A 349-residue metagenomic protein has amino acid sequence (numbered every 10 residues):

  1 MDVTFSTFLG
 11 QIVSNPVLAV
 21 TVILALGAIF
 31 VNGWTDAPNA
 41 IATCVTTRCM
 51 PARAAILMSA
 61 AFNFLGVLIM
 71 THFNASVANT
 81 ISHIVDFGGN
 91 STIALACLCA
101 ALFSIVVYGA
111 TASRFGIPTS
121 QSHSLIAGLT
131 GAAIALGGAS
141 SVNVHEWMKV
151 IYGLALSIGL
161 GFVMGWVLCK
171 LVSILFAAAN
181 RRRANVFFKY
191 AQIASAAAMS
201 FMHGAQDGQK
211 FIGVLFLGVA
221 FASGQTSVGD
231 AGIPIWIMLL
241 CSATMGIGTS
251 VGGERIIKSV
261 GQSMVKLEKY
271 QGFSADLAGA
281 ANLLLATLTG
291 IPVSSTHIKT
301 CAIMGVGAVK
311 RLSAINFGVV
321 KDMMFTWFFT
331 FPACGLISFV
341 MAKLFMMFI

Functional and structural regions predicted by a protein language model:
D2-I349: Multi-pass alpha-helical transmembrane bundle typical of ion/small-solute transporters and intramembrane aspartyl
